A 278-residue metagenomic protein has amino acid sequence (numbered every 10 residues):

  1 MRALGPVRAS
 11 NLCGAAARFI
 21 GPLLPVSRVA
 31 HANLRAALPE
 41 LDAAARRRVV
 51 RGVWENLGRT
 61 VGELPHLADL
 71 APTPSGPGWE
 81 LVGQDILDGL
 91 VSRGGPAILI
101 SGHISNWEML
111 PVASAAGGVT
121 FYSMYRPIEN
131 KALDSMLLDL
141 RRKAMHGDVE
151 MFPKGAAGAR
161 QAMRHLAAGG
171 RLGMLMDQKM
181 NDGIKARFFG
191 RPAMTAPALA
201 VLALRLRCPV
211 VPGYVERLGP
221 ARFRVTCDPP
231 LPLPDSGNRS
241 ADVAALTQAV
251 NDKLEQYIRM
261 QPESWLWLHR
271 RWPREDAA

Functional and structural regions predicted by a protein language model:
M1-S101, D134-L140: Membrane-anchoring hydrophobic helices of lipid-metabolizing enzymes
L4, E40, R47-R51, D88-R93 (+3 more regions): Non-catalytic C-terminal accessory region of glycerolipid acyltransferases and related lyso-lipid remodeling enzymes
I20, G76-P77, I100, P127 (+3 more regions): A generic secondary-structure micro-motif detector that highlights 1-2 residue hydrophobic/ambivalent hotspots embedded
V26, W79, K154, L246-A249: Soluble or luminal CAZymes and related metallo-dependent hydrolases
R28-V29, N130-K131, A193-A196: Active-site metal-coordination segments of metallo-dependent hydrolases
H31-A32, P111, L138, G183 (+2 more regions): Short glycine-/small-residue-rich flexible loop motifs, especially phosphate/cofactor-binding loops
P74-W79, G147-K154, F188-G190, S236: Short, flexible loop segments at the rims of nucleotide/cofactor-binding pockets, characterized by
R93-G155, N181-A186, R217: Catalytic core of membrane glycerolipid acyltransferases/transacylases, capturing the structured, soluble-facing
